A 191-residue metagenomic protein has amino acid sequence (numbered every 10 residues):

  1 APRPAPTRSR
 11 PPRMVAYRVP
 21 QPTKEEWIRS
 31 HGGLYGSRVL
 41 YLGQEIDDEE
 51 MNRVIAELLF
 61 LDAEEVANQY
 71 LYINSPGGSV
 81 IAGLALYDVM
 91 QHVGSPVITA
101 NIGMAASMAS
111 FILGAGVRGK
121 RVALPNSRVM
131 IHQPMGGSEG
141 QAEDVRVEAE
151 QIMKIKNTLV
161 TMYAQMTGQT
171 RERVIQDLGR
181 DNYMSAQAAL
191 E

Functional and structural regions predicted by a protein language model:
P2-E191: Terminal-region recognition feature
